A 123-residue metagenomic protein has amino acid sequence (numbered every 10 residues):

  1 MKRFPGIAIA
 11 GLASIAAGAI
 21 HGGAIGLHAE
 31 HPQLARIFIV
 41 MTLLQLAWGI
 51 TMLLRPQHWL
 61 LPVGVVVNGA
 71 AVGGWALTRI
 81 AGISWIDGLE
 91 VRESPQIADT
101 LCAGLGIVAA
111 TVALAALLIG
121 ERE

Functional and structural regions predicted by a protein language model:
M1-E123: Membrane-interface extramembranous regions
